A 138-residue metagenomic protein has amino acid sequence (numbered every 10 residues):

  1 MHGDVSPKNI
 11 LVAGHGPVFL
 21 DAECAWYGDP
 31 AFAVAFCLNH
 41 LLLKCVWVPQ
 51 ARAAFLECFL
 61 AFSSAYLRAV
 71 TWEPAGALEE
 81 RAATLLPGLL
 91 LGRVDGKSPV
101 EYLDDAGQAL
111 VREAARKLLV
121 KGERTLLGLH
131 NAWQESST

Functional and structural regions predicted by a protein language model:
M1-F32: Active-site acidic catalytic loop and adjacent metal/ATP-binding pocket of ATP-dependent phosphoryl transfer enzymes
M1-H2, A13, E57, E73 (+2 more regions): ATP-dependent phospho-/nucleotidyl transfer catalytic cores
V5, V12, A22, F62-Y66 (+2 more regions): Broad hydrophobic/π-residue packing in well-ordered secondary structure
E23-C24, H40-L43, F59, R112-K117: Short, surface-exposed linear patches
C24-G28, G76-L85, D105: A cross-family kinase active-site recognition segment
A31-W72, L86-D104: Active-site activation/catalytic loop segments of kinase-like enzymes and analogous catalytic loops in related
Q50-A53, L67, L89-T138: ATP/Mg2+ or Mg2+-diphosphate-binding catalytic cores that bind nucleotide phosphates or diphosphates via glycine-rich
